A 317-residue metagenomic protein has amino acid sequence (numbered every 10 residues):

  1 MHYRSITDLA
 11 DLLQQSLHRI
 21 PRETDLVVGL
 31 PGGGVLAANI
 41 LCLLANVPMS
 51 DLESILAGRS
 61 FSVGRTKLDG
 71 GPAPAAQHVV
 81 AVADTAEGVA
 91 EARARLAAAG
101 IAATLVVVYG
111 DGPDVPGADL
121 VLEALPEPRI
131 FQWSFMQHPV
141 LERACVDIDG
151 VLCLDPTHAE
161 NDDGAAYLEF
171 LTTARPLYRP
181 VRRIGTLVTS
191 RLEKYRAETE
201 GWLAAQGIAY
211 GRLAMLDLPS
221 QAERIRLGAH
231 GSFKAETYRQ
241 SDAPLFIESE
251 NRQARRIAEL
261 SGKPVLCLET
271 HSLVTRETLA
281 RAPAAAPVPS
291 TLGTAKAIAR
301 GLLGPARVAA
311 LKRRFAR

Functional and structural regions predicted by a protein language model:
M1-A144, C153-T157, G164-R175, G201 (+4 more regions): PRPP-associated nucleotide enzymes
E23-V27, R183-L187, D242-L245: Short active-site oxyanion
E53-R59, Y109, D217-S220, E269-V274: Short, acidic/turn-prone active-site loops that include or flank metal/cofactor- and phosphate-binding residues
V80-A81, D147-D149, S232-A235, I247-N251: Acidic di-acidic motifs
L105-G112, A243-A285: Acidic, Mg2+-coordinating phosphoryl-transfer loop and its flanking beta/alpha structural elements, shared across
L177-E200, A214: Substrate-recognition element of Asp-dependent hydrolases with the DxDx(T/V) motif
R196-A243: Substrate-recognition "cap/lid" segment bordering the active-site pocket of phosphatases
E277-R317: Membrane-proximal basic amphipathic "stem/tether" segments
